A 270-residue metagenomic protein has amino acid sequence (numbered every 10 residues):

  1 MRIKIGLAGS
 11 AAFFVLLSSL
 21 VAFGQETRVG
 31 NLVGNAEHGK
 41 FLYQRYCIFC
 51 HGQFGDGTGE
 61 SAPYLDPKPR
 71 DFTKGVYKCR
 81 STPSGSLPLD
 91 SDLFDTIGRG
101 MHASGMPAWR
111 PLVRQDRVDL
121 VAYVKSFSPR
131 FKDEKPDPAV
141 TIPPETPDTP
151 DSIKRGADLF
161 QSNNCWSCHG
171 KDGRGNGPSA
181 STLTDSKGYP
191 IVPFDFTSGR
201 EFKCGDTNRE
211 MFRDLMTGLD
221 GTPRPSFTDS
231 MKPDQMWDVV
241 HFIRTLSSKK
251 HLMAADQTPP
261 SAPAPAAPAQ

Functional and structural regions predicted by a protein language model:
M1-I5: N-terminal secretory signal peptides that target proteins for export/translocation
G6-G9, G24: Residue-identity detector for glycine
G9-S19: Bacterial N-terminal signal peptides
F23-L42, F131-Q161, R200, A254-Q270: Electrostatic cytochrome c docking/interface patches
V29, C47-G55, G75-R80, C165-K171 (+1 more regions): Short, mixed-charge, low-aromatic patches
G34, K40-P67, A103, R130-E134 (+3 more regions): Periplasmic/extracellular electron-transfer cofactor-ligation site, primarily the c-type cytochrome heme-c attachment
G34, P88, L112, P147-D151 (+1 more regions): Short coil/turn linker and secondary-structure boundary residues
P63-P111, R117-V124, T182-R244: Extracytoplasmic electron-transfer domains, predominantly the class I c-type cytochrome c fold
